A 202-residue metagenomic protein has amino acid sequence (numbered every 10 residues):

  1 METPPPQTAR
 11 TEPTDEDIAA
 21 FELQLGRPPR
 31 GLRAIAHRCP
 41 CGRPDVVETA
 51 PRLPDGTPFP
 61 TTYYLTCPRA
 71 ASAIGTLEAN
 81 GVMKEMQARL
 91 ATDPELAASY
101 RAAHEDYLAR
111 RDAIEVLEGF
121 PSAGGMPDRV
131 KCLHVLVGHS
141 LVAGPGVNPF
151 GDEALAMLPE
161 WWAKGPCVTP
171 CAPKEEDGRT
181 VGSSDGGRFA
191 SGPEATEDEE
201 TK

Functional and structural regions predicted by a protein language model:
E2-K202: Preference for intrinsically disordered or flexible, low-complexity segments and adjacent hinge/connector residues
